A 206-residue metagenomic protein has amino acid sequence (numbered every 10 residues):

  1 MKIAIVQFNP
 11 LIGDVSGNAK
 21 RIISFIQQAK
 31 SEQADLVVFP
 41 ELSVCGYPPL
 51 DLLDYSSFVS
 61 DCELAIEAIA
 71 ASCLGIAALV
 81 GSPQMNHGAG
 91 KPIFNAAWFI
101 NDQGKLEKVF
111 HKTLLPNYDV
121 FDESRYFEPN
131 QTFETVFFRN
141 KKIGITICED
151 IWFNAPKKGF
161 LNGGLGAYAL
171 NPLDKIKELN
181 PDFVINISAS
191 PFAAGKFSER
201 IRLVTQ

Functional and structural regions predicted by a protein language model:
M1-Q206: Enzyme catalytic cores with a strong preference for nitrogen-chemistry domains
